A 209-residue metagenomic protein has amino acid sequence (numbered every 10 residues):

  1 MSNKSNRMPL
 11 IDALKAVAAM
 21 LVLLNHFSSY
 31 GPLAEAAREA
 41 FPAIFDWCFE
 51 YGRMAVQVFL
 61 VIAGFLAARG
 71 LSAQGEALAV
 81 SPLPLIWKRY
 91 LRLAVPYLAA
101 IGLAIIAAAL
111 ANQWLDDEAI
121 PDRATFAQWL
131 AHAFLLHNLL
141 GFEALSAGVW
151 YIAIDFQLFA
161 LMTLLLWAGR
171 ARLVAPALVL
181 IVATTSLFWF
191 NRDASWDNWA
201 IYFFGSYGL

Functional and structural regions predicted by a protein language model:
M1-I11: Short, Lys/Arg-rich, polar N-terminal cytosolic tail immediately upstream of the first transmembrane signal-anchor
P9-A73, L93-Y97, F134, Y202 (+1 more regions): Functionally critical transmembrane alpha-helices in membrane proteins and complexes, commonly lining
M20, L98-I106, L110, A160 (+2 more regions): Generic alpha-helical transmembrane segments of integral inner-membrane proteins, especially permease/transport modules
M20-F27, I106, L180-R192: Aromatic-anchored segments of alpha-helical transmembrane domains
P42-I44, L93-I154, T185-F188: Membrane-interface helix-loop-helix regions
A55-R89, P96-D117: Juxtamembrane transmembrane-helix termini
A55-S72, Y151-W167, I181-L209: Specific transmembrane alpha-helix
R170-L178: Membrane-interfacial entry segments at the cytosolic side of transmembrane helices
